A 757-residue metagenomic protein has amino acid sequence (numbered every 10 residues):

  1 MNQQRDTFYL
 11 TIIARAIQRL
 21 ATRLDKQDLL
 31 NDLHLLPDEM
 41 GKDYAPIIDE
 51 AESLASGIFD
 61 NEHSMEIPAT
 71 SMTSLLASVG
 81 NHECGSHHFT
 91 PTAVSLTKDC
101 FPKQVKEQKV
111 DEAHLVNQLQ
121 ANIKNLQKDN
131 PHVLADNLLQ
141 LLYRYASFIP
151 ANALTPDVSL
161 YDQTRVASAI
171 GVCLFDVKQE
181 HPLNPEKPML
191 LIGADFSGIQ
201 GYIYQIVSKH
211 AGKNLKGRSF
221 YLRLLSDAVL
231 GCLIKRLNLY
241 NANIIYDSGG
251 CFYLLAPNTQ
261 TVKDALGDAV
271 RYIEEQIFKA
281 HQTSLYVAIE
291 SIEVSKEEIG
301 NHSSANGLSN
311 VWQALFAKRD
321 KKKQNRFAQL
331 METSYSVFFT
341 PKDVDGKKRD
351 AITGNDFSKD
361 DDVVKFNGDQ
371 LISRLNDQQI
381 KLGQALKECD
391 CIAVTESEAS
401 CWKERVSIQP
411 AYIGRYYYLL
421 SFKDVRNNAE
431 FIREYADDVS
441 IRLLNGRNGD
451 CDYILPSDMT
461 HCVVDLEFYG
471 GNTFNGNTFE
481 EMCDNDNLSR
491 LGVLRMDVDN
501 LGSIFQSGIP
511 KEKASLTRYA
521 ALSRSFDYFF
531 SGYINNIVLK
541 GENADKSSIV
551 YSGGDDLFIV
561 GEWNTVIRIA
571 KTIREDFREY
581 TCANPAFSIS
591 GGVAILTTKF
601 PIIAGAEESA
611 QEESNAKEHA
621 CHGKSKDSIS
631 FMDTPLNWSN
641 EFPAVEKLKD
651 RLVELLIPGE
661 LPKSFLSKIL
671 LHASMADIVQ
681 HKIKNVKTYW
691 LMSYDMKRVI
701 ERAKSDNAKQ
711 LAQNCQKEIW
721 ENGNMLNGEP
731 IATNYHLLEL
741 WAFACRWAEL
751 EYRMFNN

Functional and structural regions predicted by a protein language model:
M1-G250, L254-N757: Charged, helix-rich terminal subdomains or tails
